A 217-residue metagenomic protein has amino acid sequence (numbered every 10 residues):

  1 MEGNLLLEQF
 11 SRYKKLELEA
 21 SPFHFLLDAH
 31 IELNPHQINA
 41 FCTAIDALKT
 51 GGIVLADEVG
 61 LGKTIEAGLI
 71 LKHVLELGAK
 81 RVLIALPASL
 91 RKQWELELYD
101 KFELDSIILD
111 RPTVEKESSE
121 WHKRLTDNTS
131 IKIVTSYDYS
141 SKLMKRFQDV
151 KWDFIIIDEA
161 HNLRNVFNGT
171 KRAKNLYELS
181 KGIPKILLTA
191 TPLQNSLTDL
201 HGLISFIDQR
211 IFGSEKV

Functional and structural regions predicted by a protein language model:
E2-C42, K63-E66, L75-R172, K181-G182 (+1 more regions): SF2 helicase/translocase NTPase motor core, specifically the RecA-like lobe 1 inter-motif segment between Walker
A44, E58, I70-V74, W94 (+1 more regions): Hydrophobic residues on the short alpha-helix immediately C-terminal to a glycine-rich phosphate/catalytic loop
A47: Phosphate/ATP-binding catalytic cores across multiple sugar-kinase/actin-like superfamilies, primarily ASKHA
T50-I70, A160: Walker A/P-loop
G52-A56, L83, I186: Short hydrophobic/aromatic beta-strand immediately N-terminal to the Walker A/P-loop
K151-D153, D199-G202: A short beta-strand element within the Helicase C-terminal
I183-S196: Conserved helicase ATPase motor motifs in RecA-like P-loop NTPase domains
L200-G213: A short helix-turn-beta junction within AAA+ P-loop NTPase domains corresponding to the substrate/partner-engaging
